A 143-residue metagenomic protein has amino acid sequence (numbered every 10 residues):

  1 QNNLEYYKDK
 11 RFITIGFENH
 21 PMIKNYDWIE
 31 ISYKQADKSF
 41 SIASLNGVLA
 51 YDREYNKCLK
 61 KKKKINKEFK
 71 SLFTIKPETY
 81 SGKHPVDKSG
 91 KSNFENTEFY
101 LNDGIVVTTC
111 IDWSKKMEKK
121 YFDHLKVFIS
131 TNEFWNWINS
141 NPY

Functional and structural regions predicted by a protein language model:
Q1-I31: N-terminal Sec/ER secretory leader and immediately downstream segment of secreted/extracellular precursors
Q1-N3, Y7-R11, S44-Y143: Non-cytosolic coordination micro-motifs
E18, D27-Q35, S81-V86, C110-D112: Short amphipathic beta-strand and strand-loop transition segments with alternating hydrophobic
M22-D52: N-terminal low-complexity, intrinsically disordered segments
